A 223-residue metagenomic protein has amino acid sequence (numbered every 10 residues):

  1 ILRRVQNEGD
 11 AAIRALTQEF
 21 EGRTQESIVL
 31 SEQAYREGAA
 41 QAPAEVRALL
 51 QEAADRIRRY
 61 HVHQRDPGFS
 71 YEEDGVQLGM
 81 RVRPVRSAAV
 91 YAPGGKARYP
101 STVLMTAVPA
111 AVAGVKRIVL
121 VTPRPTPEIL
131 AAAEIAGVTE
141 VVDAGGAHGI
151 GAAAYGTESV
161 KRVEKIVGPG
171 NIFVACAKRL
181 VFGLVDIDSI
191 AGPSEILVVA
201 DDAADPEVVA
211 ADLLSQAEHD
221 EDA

Functional and structural regions predicted by a protein language model:
I1-R86: N-terminal Rossmann-like NAD(P)+-binding subdomain of aldehyde/semialdehyde dehydrogenases
Q6, I13, A39, P43-I57 (+11 more regions): Generic structural signal for well-ordered, non-membrane alpha-helical segments in soluble metabolic enzymes
I28-P43, I190-L197, H219-A223: Flexible, acidic loop-helix segments that line cofactor/substrate-binding pockets
D66-S70, V163, A223: Flexible, glycine/charged-enriched surface loops at secondary-structure junctions
Y71-A132: Conserved small-residue-rich beta-alpha loop and adjacent elements that most often cradle the phosphate/pyrophosphate
G137-D222: Conserved NAD(P)+-binding/catalytic subdomain of aldehyde/semialdehyde dehydrogenases
